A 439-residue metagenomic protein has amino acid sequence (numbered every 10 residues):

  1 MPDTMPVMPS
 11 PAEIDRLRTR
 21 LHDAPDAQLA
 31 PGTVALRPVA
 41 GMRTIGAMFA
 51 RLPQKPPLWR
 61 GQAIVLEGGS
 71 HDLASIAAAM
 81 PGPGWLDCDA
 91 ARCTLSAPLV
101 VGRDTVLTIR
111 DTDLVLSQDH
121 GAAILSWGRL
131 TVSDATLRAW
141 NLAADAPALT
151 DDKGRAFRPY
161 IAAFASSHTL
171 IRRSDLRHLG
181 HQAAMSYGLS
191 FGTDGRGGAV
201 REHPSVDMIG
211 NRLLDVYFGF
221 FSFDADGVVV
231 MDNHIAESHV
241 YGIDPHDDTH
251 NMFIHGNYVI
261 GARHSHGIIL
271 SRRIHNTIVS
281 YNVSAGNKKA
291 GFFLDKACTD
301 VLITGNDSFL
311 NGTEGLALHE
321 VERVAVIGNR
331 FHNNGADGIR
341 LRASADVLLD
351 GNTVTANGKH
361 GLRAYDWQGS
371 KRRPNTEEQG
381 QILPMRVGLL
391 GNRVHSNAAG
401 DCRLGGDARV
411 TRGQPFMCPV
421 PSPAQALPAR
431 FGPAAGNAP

Functional and structural regions predicted by a protein language model:
M1-H275, S280, A285, F292-F293 (+7 more regions): Beta-strand/loop edge motif enriched in small/polar residues
H120, R129, S190, N233 (+13 more regions): Alpha-helix boundary/interfacial micro-motifs
G267-Q368: Eukaryotic tandem repeat interaction scaffolds
V321-N334, R342-G351, T355-P439: Extended, charge-rich intrinsically disordered regulatory tails
